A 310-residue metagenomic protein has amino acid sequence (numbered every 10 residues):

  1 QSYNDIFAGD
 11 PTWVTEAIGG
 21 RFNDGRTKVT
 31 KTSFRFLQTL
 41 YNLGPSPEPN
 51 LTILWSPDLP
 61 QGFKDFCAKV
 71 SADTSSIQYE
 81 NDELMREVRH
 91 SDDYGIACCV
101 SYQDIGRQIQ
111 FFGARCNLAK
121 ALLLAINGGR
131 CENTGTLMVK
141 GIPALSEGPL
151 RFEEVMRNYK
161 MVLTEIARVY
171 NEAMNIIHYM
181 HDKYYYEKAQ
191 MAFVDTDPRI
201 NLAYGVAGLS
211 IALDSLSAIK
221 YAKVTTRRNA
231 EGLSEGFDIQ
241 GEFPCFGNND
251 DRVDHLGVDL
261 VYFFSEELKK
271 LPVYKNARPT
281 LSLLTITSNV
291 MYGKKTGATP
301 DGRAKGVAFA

Functional and structural regions predicted by a protein language model:
Q1-A310: Conserved catalytic cores of very large enzyme subunits
